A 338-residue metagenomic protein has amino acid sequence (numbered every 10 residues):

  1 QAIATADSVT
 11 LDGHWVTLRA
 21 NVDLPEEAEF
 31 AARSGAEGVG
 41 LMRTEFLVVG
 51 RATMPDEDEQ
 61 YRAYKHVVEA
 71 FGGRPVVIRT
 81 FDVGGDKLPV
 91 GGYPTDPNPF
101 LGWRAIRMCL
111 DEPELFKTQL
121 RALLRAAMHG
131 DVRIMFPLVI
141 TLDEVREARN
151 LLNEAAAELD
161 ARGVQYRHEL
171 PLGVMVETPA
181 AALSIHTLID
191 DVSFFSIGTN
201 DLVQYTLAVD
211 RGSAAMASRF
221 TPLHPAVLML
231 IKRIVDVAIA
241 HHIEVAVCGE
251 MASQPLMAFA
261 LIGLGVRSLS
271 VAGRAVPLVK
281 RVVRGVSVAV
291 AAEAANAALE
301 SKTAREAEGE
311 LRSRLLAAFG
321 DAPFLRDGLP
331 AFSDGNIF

Functional and structural regions predicted by a protein language model:
A2-F338: Conserved alpha/beta-domain cores
